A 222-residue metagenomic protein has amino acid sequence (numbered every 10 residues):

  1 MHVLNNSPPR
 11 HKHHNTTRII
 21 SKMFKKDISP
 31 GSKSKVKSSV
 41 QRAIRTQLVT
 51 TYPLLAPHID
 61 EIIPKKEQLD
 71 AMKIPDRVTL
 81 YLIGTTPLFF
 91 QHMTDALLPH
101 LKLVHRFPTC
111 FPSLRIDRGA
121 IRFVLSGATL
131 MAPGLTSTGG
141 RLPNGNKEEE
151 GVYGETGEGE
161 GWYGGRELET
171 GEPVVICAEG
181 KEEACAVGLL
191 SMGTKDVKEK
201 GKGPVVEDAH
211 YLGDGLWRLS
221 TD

Functional and structural regions predicted by a protein language model:
H2-R10, N15-D222: Polybasic, low-complexity RNA-engagement segments
